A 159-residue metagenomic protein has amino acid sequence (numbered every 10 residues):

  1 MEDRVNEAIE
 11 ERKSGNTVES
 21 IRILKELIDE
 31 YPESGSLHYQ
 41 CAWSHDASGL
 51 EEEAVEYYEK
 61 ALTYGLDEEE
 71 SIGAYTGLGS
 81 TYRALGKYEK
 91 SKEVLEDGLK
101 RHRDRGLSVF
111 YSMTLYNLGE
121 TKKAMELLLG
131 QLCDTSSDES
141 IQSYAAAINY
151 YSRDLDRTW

Functional and structural regions predicted by a protein language model:
A61-T63, R103, Y116-E139, N149: TPR/TPR-like (Sel1-like) alpha-helical repeat modules
